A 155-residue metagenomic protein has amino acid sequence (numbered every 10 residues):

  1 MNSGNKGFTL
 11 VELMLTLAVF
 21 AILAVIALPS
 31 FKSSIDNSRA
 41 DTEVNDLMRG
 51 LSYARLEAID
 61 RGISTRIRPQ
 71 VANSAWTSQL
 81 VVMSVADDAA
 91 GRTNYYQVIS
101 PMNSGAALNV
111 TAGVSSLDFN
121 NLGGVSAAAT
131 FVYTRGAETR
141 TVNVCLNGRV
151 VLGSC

Functional and structural regions predicted by a protein language model:
M1-F31: N-terminal single-pass transmembrane signal-anchor helix
N2-S3, I26-D60, S64-C155: N-terminal helix-rich module
